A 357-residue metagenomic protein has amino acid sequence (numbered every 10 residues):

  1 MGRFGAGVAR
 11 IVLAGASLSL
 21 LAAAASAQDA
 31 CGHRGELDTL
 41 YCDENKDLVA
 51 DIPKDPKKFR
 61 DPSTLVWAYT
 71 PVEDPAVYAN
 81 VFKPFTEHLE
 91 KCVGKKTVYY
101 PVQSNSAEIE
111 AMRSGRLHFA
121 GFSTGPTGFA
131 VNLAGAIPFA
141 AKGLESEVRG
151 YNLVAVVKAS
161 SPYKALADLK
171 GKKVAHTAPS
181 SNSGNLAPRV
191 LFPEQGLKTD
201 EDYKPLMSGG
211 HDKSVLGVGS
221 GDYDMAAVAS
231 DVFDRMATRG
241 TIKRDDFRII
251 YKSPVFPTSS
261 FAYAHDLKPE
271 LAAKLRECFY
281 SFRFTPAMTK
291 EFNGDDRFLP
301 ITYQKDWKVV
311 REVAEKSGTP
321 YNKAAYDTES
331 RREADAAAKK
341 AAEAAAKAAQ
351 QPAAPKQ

Functional and structural regions predicted by a protein language model:
M1-L13: Bacterial N-terminal signal peptides that target proteins for export
A25-A107, E291-Q357: N-terminal hydrophobic or amphipathic helices and topogenic motifs
W67-E90, G125, E145-L216, Y223-M225 (+2 more regions): Bilobed "Venus flytrap"/periplasmic-binding protein-like clamshell domains and structurally analogous long
T70-P71, E145-V154, T241-F279, P286-V309: Periplasmic-binding protein-like
K96-Q103, E201-G210, R248-Y251: Short beta-strand-to-loop elements that line the ligand-binding cleft of bilobed periplasmic-binding protein-like
Y100-G135, F233-T238: Pocket-flanking alpha-helical
R113-F122, G135-I137, K172-V174, G219-V228: Alpha-to-beta junction loops
A130-K142, M236-I250: Ligand-binding "clamshell"
